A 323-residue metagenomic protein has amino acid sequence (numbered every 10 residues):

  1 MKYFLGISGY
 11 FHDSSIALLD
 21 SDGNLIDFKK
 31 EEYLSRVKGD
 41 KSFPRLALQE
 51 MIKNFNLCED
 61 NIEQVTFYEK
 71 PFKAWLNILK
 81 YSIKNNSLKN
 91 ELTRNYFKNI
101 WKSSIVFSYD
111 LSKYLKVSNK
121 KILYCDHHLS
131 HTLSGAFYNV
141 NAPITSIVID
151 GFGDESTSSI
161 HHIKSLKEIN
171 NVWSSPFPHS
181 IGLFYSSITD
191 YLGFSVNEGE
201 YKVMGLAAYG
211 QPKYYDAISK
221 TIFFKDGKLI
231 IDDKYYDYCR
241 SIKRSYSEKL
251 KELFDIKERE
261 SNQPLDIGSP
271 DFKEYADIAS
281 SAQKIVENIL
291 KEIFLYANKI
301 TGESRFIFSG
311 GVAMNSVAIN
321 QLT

Functional and structural regions predicted by a protein language model:
M1-T323: Short acidic/glycine-rich loops and adjacent helix/strand connectors that line catalytic pockets where negatively
